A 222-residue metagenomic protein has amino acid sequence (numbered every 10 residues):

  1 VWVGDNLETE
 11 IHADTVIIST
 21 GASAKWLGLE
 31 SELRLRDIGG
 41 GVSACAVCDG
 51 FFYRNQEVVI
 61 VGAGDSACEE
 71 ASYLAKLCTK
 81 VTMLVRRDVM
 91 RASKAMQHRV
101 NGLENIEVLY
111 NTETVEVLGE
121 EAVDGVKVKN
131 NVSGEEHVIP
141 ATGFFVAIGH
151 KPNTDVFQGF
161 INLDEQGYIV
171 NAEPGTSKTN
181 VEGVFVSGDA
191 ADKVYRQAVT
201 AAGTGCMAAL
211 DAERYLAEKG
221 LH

Functional and structural regions predicted by a protein language model:
V1-A13, I18, A75-E173, R214-H222: A Rossmann-like FAD-binding core segment of flavoenzymes
T15, G40, N55-E57: Nucleotide donor/acceptor-binding cores
S23, L33-F52, I148-Y195, T204: FAD-site-proximal beta/loop scaffold in flavoenzymes
S23, S66, V89: Conserved Rossmann-like nucleotide-cofactor binding loop
G28-S31, A71-Y73, A95-M96, V156-G159 (+1 more regions): Short amphipathic alpha-helical segments
R54-Q56, N111, V181: Phosphate-coordination loops involved in phosphoryl transfer and adenosine-cofactor binding
G62-G64: Glycine-rich Rossmann-fold phosphate-binding loop(s) that bind the pyrophosphate of adenine dinucleotide cofactors
C68-S72, V181, S187-H222: A conserved FAD-binding loop/helix module that cradles the flavin
